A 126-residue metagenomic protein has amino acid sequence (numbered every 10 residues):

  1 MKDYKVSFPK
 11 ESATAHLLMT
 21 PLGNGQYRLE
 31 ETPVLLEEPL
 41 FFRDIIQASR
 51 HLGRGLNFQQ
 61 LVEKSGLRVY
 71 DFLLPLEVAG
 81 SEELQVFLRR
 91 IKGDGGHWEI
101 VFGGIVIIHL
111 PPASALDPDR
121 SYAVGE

Functional and structural regions predicted by a protein language model:
M1-S12: Extended boundary segments
P9, L22-T32: Short, structured beta-strand/loop micro-motifs enriched in basic residues and often containing a Trp
H51-V62: Short, Lys/Arg- and Gly-enriched loop/turn segments at beta-strand edges
V62-E77, V106: Short glycine-/aliphatic-rich beta-strand segments at the starts of folded cytosolic domains
V78-L84, L88-E126: Helix-rich terminal scaffold detector
